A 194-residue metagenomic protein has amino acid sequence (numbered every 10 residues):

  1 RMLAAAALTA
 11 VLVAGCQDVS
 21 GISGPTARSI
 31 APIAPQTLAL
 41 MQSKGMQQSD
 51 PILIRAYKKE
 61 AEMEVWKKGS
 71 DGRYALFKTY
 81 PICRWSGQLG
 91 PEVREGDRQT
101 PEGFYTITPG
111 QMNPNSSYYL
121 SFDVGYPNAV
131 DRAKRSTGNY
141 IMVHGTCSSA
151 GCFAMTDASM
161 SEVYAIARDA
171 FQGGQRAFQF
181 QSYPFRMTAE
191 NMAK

Functional and structural regions predicted by a protein language model:
R1-A4: Bacterial N-terminal signal peptides that target proteins for export
L12-G15: C-terminal motif of bacterial Sec signal peptides marking the signal peptidase cleavage site
Q17-V19: Bacterial signal peptide processing site
A31-I141: Gly/Pro-biased beta-strand-loop elements
G96-K194: Exported/periplasmic cell-wall-interacting domains
